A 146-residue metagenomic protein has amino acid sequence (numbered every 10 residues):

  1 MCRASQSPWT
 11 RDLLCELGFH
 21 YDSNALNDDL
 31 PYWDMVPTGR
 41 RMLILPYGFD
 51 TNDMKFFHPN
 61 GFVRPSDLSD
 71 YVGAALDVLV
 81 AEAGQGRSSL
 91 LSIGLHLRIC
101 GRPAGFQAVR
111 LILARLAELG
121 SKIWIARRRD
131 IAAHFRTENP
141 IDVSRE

Functional and structural regions predicted by a protein language model:
M1-R87: Active-site-adjacent pocket scaffolds in enzyme catalytic domains
Y21, S69, G73-E146: C-terminal domain-boundary segment and adjacent tail
